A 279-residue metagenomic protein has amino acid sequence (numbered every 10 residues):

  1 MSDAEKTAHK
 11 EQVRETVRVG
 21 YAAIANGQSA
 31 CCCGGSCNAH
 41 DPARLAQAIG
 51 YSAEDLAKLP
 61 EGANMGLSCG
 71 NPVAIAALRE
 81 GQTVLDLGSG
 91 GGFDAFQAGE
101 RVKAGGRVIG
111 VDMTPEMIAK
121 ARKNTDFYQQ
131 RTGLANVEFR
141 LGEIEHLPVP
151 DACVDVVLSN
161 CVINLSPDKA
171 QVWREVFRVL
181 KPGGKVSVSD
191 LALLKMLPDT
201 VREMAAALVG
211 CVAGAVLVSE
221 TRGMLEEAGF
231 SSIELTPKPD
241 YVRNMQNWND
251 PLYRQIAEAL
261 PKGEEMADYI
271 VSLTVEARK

Functional and structural regions predicted by a protein language model:
S2-A46: N-terminal auxiliary segments of SAM/dcSAM-dependent transferases
A4, E226-K279: C-terminal lobe and adjacent flexible extensions of AdoMet/dcAdoMet transferase-like proteins
C37-T83, L87, D94-R101: Conserved alpha-helix/loop element of class I SAM-dependent methyltransferases that forms part of the SAM/SAH-binding
N71, R79-H146: Class I SAM-dependent methyltransferase SAM/SAH-binding core
V84, V157-L158: Hydrophobic beta-strand segment of the Class I
A170-K185: A short glycine-rich, Lys/Arg-flanked "PGG" loop and its adjoining helix->strand segment in the class I
A192-V212: Short, glycine-/aromatic-enriched active-site segment of Class I SAM-dependent methyltransferases
A213-G229: Short alpha-helix
